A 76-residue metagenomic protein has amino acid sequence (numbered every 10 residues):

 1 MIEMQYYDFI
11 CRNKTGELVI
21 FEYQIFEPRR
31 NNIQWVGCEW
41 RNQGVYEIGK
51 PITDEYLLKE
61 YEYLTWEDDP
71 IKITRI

Functional and structural regions predicted by a protein language model:
M1-Q5: N-terminal helix-cap/turn-to-beta initiation motif at the start of protein domains
Y7-N13: A short beta-strand micro-motif
C11, P28-R29, W40, T74: Short, intrinsically disordered low-complexity segments
E17-R30: Short, surface-exposed terminal/edge motifs of secreted or surface/virion proteins that either
R30-V36: A helix-boundary/hinge signal
V36-I76: Low-complexity intrinsically disordered segments
